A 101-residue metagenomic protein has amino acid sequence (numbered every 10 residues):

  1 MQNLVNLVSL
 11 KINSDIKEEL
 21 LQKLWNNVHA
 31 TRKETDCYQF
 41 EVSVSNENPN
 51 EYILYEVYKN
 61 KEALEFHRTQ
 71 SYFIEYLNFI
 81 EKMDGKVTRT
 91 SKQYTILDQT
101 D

Functional and structural regions predicted by a protein language model:
Q2, V42-N48, N78-D101: Glycine-rich beta-strand-turn "strand-cap" elements at beta-sheet edges
L4-L10: Active-site-flanking beta-strand signature of metal-NTP-handling nucleotidyl enzymes and homologous cyclase-like
V8, L54, S91-Q93: A structural signal for short, well-ordered beta-strand segments
K11-E18: Short, surface-exposed ligand-recognition loops at beta-strand->loop->(often short) alpha-helix junctions that present
L24, V28, L77: Short amphipathic alpha-helical/adjacent loop interface patches that line ligand and macromolecule-binding sites
H29-I53: Short, glycine- and small/hydrophobic-rich beta-strand elements in well-ordered beta-sheets
T35-Q39, V57-S91: An amphipathic, aromatic/His-enriched active-site/gating alpha helix that lines ligand/cofactor pockets
